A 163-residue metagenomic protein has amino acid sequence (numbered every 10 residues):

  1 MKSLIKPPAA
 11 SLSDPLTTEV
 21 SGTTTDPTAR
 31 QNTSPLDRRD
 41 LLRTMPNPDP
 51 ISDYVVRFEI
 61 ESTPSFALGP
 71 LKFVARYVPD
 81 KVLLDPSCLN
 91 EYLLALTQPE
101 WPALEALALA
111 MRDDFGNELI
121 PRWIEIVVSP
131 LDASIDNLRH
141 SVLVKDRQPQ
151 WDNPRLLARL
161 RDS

Functional and structural regions predicted by a protein language model:
K2-S163: N-terminal intrinsically disordered, cationic/polar leader segments that include organellar targeting peptides
